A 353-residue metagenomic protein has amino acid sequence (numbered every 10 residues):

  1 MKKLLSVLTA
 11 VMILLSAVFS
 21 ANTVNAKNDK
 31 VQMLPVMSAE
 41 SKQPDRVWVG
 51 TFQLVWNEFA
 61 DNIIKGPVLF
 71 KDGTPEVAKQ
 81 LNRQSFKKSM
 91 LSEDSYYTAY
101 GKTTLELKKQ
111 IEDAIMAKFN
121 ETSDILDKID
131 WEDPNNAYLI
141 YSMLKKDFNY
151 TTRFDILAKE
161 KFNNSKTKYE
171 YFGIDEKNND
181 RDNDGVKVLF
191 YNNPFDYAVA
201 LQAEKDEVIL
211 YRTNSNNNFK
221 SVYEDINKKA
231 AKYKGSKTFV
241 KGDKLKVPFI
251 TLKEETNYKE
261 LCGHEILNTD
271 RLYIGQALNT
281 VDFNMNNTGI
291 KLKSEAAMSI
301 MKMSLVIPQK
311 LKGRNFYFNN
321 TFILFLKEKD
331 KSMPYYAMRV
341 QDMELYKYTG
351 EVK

Functional and structural regions predicted by a protein language model:
M1-L4: Positively charged n-region of N-terminal signal peptides that target proteins for export
T9, I13-A17: Hydrophobic core
N22-K353: Hydrophobic-core positions in well-structured secondary-structure elements of globular domains
